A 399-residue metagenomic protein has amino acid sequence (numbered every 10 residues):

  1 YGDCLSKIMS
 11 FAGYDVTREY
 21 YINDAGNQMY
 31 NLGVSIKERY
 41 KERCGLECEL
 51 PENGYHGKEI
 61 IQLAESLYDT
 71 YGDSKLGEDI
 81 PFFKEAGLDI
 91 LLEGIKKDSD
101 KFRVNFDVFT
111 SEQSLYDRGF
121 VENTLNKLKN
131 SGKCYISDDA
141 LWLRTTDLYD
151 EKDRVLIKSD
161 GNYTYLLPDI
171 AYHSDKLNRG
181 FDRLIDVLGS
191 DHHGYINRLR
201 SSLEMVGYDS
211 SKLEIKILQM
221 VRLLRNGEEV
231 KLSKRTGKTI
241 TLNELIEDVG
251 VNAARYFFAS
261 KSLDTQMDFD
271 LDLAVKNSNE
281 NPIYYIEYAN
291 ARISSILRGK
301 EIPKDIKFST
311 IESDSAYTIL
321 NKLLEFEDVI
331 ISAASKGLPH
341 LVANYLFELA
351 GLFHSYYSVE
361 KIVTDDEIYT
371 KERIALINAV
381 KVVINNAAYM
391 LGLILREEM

Functional and structural regions predicted by a protein language model:
Y1-M399: Non-catalytic interaction-recognition regions
